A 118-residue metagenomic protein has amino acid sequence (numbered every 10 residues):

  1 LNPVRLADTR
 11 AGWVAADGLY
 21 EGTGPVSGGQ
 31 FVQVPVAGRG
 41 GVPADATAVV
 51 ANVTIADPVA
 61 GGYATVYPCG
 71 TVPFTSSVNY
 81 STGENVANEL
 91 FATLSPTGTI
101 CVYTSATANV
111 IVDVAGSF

Functional and structural regions predicted by a protein language model:
L1-F118: Short edge beta-strands and adjacent beta->alpha junctions
